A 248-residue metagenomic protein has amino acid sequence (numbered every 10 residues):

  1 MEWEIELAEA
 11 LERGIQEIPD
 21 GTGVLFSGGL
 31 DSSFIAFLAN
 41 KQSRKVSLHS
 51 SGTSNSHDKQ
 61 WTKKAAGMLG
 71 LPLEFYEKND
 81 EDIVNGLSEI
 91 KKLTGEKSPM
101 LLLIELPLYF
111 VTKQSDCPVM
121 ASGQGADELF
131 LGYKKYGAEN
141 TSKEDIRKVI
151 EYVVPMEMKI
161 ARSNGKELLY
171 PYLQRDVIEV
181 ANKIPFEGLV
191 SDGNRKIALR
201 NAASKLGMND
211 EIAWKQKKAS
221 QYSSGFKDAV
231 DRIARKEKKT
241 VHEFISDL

Functional and structural regions predicted by a protein language model:
M1-G23, K41, S163, K205: RNA-binding accessory domains that recognize and position tRNA/RNA substrates
W3, L7, L11, I35 (+5 more regions): Hydrophobic (often cysteine-bearing) scaffold residues that line and stabilize catalytic clefts of nucleotide/cofactor
E6, A10, I18-T22, D82-K135 (+3 more regions): Conserved adenosine/adenylate-binding substructure
L7, L11-G14, L30, I35-A39 (+4 more regions): Structural preference for long, well-ordered alpha-helical segments in enzyme cores
G14, D20-E74: ATP-dependent adenylation/pyrophosphate-handling site
S54-T112, Y133-K143, A181-V190: ATP-dependent adenylate-handling ligase core
M120, D127-T240: Mid-to-C-terminal catalytic subdomains of enzymes that bind/position adenosyl phosphate moieties or nucleic-acid
